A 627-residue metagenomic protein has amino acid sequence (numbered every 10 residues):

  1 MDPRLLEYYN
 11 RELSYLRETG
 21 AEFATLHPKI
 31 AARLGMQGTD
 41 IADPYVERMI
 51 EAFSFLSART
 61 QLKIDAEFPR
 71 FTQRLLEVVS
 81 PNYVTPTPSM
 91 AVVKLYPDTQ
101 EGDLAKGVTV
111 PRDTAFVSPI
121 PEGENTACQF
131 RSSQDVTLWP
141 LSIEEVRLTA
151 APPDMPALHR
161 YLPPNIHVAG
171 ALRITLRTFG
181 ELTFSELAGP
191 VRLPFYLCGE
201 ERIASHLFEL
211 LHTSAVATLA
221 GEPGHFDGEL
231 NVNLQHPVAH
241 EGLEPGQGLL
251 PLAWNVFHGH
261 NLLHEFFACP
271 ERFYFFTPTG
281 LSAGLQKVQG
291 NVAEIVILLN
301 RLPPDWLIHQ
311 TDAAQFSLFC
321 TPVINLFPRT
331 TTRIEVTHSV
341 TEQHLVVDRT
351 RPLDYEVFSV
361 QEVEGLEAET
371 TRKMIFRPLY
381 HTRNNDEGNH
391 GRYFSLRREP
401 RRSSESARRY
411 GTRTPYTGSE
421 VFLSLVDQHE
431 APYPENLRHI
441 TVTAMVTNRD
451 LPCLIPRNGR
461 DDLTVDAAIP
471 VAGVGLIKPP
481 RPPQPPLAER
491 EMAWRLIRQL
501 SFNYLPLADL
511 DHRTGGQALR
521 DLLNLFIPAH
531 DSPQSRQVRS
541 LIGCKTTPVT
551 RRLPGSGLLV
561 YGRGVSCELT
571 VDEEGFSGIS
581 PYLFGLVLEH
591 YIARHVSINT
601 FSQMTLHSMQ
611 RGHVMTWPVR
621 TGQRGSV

Functional and structural regions predicted by a protein language model:
M1-F226, N231, Q235: Extended assembly-interface regions of large multimeric machines
M1-I30, L34-Q37, P237, G242 (+5 more regions): Mixed-charge (acidic/basic) macromolecular-recognition segments
M49-L56, L75, L211, L318-C320 (+4 more regions): Short, Φ-rich (hydrophobic/aromatic) sequence segments
L56-D65, N82, P156-P190, Q310 (+6 more regions): Extracellular ectodomain segments of secreted/surface proteins
L56-K63, R74-Y83, P88-A105, Q289-N291 (+5 more regions): Short linear motifs embedded in intrinsically disordered, proline/glycine-rich low-complexity segments
T87-A91, V168-L172, G189-V191, S214 (+3 more regions): Residues at beta-strand starts and edge strands
R147, E181-P190, P194-E399: Short, low-complexity Pro/Thr/Gly
E367-V627: C-terminal domain/tail detector
